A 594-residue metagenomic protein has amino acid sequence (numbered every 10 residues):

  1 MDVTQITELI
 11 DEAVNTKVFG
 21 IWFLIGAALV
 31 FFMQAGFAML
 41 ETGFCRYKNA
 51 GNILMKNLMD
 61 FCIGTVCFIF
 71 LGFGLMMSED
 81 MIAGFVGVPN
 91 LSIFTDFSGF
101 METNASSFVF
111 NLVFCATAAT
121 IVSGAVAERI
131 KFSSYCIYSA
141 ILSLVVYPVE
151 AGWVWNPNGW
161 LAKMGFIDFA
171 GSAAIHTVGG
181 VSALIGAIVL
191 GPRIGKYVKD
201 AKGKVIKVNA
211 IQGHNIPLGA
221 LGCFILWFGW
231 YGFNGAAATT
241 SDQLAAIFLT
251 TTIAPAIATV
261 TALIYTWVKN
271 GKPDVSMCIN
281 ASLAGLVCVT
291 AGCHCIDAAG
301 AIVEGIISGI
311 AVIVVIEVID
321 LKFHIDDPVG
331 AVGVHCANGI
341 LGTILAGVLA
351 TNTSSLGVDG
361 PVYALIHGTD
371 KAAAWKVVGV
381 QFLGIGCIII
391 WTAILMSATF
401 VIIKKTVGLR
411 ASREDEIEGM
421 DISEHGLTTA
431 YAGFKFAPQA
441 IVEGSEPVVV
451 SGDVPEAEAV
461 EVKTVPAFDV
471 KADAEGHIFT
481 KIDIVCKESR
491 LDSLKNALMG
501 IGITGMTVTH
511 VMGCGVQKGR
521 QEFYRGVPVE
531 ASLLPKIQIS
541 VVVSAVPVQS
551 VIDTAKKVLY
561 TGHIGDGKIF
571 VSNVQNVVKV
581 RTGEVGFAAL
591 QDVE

Functional and structural regions predicted by a protein language model:
D2-K471: Glycine- and aromatic-enriched membrane alpha-helices
S423-T428, I441-E594: Positively charged, small/polar-rich N-terminal and surface patches that mediate targeting and assembly and bind
